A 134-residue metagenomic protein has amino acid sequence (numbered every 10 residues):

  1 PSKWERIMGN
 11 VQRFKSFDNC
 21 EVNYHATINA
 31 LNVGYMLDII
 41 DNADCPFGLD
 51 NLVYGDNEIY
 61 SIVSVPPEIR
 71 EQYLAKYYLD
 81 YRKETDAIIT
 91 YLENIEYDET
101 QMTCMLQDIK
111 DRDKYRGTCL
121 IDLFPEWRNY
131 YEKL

Functional and structural regions predicted by a protein language model:
P1-L134: Radical SAM enzyme [4Fe-4S]-AdoMet core and its adjacent flexible, acidic and glycine-rich loops/tails across
